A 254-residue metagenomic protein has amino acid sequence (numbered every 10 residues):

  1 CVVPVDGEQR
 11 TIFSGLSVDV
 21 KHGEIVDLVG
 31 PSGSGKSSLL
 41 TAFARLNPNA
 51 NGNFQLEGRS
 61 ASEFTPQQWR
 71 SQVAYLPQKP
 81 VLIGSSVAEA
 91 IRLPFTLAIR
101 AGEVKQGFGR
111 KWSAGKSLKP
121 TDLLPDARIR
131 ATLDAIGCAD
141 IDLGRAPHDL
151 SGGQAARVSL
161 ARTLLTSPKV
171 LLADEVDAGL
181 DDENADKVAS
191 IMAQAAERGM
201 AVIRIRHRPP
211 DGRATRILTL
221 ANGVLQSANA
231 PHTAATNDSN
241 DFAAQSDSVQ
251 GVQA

Functional and structural regions predicted by a protein language model:
V29-P31: The feature captures the beta-strand-to-loop junction immediately N-terminal to the Walker
A44: Helix-to-loop junction immediately C-terminal to a conserved catalytic motif
S60-A74: ABC ATPase NBD coupling module
K79, S85-L124, R128: Q-loop/switch helix immediately C-terminal to the Walker
A146-L150, Q154: Conserved ABC ATPase signature
L160: Hydrophobic anchor residue at the start of the ABC signature
L171-E175: Catalytic Walker B motif of ABC-type/P-loop ATPase nucleotide-binding domains
